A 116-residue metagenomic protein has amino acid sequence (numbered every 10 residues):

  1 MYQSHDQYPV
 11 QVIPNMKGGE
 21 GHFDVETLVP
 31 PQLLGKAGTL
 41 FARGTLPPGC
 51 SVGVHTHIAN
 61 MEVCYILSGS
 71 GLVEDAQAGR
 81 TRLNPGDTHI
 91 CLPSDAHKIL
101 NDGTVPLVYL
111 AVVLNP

Functional and structural regions predicted by a protein language model:
M1-G38, G53: A short, N-terminal "cap"/entry segment at the start of jelly-roll beta-barrel domains of the cupin/DSBH fold
T27-V29, A42-H57: Conserved short histidine dyad/triad with adjacent acidic residue
L34, A59, A78, T104-V105: Short strand-connecting beta-turns/loops that link adjacent beta-strands
R43, V63, A78-T81: Short, surface-exposed secondary-structure edge patches
T45-P47, T56-V73: Short, conserved beta-strand element in jelly-roll/cupin
Q77-P93: Short acidic-glycine-tyrosine-enriched beta hairpin
R80, P93-P116: Ligand-binding loop in jelly-roll beta-barrel domains
